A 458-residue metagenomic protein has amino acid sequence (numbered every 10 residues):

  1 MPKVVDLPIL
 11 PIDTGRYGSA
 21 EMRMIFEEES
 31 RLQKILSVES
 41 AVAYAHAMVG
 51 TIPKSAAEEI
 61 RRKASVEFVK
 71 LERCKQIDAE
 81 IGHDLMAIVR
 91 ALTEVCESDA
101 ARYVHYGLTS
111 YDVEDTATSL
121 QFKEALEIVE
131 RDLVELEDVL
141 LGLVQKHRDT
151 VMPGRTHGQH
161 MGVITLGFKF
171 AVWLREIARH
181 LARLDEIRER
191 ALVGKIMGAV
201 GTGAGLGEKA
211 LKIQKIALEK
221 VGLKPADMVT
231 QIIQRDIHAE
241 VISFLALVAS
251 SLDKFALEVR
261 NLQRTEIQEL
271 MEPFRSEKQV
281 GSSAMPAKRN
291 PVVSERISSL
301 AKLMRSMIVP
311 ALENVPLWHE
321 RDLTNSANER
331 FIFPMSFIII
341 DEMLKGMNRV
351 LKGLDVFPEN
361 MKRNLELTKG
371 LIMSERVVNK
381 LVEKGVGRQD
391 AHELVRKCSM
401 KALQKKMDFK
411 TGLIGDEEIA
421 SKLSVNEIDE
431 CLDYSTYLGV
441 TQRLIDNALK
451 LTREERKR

Functional and structural regions predicted by a protein language model:
P2-K34, I77-I81, Q268, S283-R458: Glycine-rich cofactor/substrate-binding loops
P2-M197, G203, G207-I216, P225 (+4 more regions): A helix-coil-helix interface module used to build multimeric assemblies and to scaffold catalytic/cofactor sites
A41, A45, A91, V95 (+16 more regions): Generic, well-ordered alpha-helical scaffold segments in large soluble proteins
I52, A57, I267-Q268, G387: Conserved hydrophobic residue
K123-E130, V134, L141, A171-L174 (+8 more regions): Short amphipathic alpha-helical segments with heptad-repeat character
F168, A239-L247, R376-K384: Short, well-ordered beta-strand elements within core beta-sheets of diverse protein domains
G207, K220, P225-I232, K362 (+3 more regions): A structural signal for small-residue-enriched, beta-sheet-centric alpha/beta enzyme cores and oligomeric scaffold folds
Q214-I308: Acidic, glycine-rich loop-and-beta core segments that form the ion-binding/anion-interacting portion of active sites
